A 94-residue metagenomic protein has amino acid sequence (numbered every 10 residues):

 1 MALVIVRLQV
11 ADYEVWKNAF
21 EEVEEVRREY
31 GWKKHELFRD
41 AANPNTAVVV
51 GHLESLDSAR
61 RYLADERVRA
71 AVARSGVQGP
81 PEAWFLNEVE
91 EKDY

Functional and structural regions predicted by a protein language model:
A2-D12, P80, Y94: Charged, low-complexity, helix/coiled-coil-prone segments
A2-Q9, E36-D65: Short, well-ordered beta-strand segments in beta-rich or mixed alpha/beta enzyme and ligand-binding folds
D12-K34, R67-V72: Short amphipathic alpha-helical segments
E14-W16, D57-A59, E91: Residue-level signal for secondary-structure boundary sites
E21, E25, E36-L37, V50-G51 (+3 more regions): Generic ordered-secondary-structure signal
Y30-T46, A71-Y94: Glycine-rich beta-strand-turn "strand-cap" elements at beta-sheet edges
